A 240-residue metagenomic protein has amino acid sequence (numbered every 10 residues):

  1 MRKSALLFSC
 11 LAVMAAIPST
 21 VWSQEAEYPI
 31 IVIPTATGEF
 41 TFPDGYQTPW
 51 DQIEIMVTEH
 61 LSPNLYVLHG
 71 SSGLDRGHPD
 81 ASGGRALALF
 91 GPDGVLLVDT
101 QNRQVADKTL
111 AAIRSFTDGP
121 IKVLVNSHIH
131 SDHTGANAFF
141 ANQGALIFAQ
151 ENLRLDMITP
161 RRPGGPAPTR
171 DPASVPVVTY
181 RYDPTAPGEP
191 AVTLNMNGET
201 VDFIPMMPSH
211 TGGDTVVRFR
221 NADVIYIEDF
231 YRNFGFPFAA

Functional and structural regions predicted by a protein language model:
M1-F8: Bacterial N-terminal signal peptides that target proteins for export
F8-I17: Bacterial N-terminal signal peptides
V21-S23: Boundary at the C-terminal end of the N-terminal hydrophobic targeting segment
V32, D107, A111-N195, G212: Active-site HxH/HxHxD metal-binding segment of metal-dependent hydrolases
H60-I113, T215-F219, D223-D229: Conserved beta-strand hairpin/beta-sheet module of binuclear metal-dependent hydrolase folds, prominently
H69-S82, M157-P166, F234-A240: Acidic/histidine-rich helix-loop elements that form or flank divalent-metal/phosphate-binding sites at the catalytic
S72-D75, V95-L96, N102-V105, I129-T134 (+5 more regions): Solvent-exposed loop/turn segments at secondary-structure junctions within structured extracellular/periplasmic domains
A186-V224: Core dinuclear metal-dependent hydrolase active-site scaffold
